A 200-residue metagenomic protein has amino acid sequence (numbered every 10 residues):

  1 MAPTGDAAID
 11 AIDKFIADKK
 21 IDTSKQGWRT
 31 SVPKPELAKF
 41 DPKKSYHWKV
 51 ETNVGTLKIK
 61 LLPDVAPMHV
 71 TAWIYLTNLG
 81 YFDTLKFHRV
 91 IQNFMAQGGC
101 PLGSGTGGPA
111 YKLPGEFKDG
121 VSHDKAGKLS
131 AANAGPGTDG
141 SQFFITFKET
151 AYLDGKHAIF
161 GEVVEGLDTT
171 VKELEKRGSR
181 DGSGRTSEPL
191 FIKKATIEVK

Functional and structural regions predicted by a protein language model:
M1-K200: Cyclophilin-like peptidyl-prolyl cis-trans isomerases
